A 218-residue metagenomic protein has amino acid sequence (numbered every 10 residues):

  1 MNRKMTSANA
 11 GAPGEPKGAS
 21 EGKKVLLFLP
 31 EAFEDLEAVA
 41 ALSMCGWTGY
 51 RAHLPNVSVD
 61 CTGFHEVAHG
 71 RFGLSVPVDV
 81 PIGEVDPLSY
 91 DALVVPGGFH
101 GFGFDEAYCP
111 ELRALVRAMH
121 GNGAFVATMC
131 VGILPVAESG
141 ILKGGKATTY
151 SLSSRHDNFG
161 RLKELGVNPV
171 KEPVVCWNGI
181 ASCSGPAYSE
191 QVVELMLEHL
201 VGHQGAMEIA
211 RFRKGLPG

Functional and structural regions predicted by a protein language model:
N2-L29, F33-E34, A40, W47-S58 (+3 more regions): Active-site-adjacent pocket-lining segments in enzyme domains
H69-G83: Small-residue-rich anion-binding loops in enzyme active sites
